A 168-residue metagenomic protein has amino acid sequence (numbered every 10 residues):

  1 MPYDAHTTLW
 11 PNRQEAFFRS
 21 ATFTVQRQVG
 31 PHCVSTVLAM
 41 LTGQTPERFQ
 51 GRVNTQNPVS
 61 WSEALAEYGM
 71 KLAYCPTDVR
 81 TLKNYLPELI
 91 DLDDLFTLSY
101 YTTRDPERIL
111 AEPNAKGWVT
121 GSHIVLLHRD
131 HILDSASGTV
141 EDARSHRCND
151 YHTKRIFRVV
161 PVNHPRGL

Functional and structural regions predicted by a protein language model:
M1, A111, P165-L168: Polar low-complexity intrinsically disordered regions
M1-Y74: Active-site nucleophile-adjacent alpha helix/oxyanion-hole segment immediately C-terminal to the catalytic cysteine
D4-H6, E15, T22, R129 (+2 more regions): Low-complexity, intrinsically disordered short peptide segments enriched in small/polar/basic residues
T22-F23, D105-P106, I156-F157, V162: Short linear sequence elements within intrinsically disordered, low-complexity coil regions
V37-T42, Y85-I90, V160-H164: Extracellular and analogous surface-interaction loops
G51-H152: Conserved active-site-adjacent core of cysteine acyl-enzyme catalytic domains
C148-L168: Charged phosphate-binding loop/patch that engages nucleotide di/tri-phosphates or the phosphate backbone of nucleic
